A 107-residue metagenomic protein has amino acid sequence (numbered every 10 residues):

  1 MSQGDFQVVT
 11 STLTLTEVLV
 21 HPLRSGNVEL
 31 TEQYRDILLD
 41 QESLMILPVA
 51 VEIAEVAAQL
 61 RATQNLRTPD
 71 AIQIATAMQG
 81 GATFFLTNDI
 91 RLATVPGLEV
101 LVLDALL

Functional and structural regions predicted by a protein language model:
M1-Q64, A75-G80, T94-L98: PIN-domain endoribonuclease scaffold, especially VapC-family toxins
R67: Short, basic-rich loop-to-helix N-cap that marks the start of a DNA-contacting helix
D70-L107: Acidic, metal-binding active-site segment of PIN/NYN-like and related structure-specific nucleases
